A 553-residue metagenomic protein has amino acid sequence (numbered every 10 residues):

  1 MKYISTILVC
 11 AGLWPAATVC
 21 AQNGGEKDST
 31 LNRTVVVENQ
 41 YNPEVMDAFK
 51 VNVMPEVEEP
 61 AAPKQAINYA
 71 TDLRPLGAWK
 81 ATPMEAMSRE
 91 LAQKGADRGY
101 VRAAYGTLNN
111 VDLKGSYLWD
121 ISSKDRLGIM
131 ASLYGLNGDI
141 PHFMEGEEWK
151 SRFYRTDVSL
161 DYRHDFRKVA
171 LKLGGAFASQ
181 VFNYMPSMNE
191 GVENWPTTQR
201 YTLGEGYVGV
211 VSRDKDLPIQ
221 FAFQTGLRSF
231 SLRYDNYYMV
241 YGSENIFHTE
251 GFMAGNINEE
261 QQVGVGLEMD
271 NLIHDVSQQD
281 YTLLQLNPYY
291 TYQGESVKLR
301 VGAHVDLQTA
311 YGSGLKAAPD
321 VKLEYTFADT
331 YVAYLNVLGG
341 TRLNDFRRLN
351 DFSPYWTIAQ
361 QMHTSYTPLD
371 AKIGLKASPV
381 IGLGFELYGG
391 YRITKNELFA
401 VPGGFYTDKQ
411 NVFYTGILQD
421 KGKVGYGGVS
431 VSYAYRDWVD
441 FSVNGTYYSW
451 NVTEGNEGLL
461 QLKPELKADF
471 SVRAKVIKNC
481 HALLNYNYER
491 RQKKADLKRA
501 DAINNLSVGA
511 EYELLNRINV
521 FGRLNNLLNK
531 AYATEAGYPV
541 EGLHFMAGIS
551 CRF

Functional and structural regions predicted by a protein language model:
M1-G24, Y331, L543, I549-F553: Bacterial Sec-dependent N-terminal signal peptides
A21-L91: N-terminal periplasmic/intermembrane-space "pro-region" immediately following the signal or transit peptide
K80-M84, A92-V101, Y105-F143, S151-V158: Outer-membrane beta-barrel translocator/receptor signature
A96, V101, K298, D306-Q308 (+2 more regions): Exposed, low-structure sequence patches enriched in small/polar residues
G115, V158-L160, G206-V210, F247-G251 (+7 more regions): Membrane-embedded beta-strands of outer-membrane beta-barrel proteins, especially the hydrophobic/small aromatic
I121-P141, N258, Q262-L272, S277-Q308 (+3 more regions): Surface-exposed extracellular loop regions of Gram-negative outer-membrane beta-barrel proteins
L136-D157, D161, L171-P218, R228-I246: Flexible loop and strand-edge segments within Gram-negative outer membrane beta-barrel domains
Y201-V211, A222-E295: Outer-membrane beta-barrel transmembrane domain signature of Gram-negative proteins, especially the mid-to-C-terminal
